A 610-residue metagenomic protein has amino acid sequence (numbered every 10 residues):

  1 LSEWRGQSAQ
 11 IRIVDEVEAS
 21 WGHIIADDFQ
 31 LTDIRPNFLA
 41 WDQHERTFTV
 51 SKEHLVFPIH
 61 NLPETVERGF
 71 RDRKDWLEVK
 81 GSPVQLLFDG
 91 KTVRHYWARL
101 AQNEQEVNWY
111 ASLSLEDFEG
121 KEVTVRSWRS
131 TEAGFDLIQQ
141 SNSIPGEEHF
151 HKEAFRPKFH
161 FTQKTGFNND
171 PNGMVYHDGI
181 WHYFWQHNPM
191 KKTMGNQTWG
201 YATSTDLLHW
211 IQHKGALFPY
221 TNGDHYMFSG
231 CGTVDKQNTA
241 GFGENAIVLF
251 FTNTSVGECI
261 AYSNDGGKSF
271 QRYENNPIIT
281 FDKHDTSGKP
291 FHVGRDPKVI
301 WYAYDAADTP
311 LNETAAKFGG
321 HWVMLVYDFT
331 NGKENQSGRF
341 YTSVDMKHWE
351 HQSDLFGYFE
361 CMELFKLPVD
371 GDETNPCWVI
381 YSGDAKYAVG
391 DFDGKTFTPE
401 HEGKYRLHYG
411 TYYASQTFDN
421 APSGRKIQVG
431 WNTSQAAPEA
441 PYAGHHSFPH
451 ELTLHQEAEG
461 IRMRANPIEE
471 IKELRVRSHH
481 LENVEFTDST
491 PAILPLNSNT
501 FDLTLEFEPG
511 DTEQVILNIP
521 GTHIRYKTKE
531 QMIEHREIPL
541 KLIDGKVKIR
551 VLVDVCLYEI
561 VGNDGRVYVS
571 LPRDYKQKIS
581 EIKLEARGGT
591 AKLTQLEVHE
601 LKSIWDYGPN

Functional and structural regions predicted by a protein language model:
L1-A9, V14-W21, P36-W41, P58-H60 (+1 more regions): Extracellular carbohydrate recognition and processing domains and analogous Trp-centered ligand-binding platforms
A19-D27, E132-Q140: Edge beta-strands of jelly-roll/beta-sandwich modules across compartments, strongly enriched in secreted/luminal
G22-H23, D33, L39-P58, P63-G90 (+5 more regions): Beta-rich accessory regions
R35-L39, T92-E106, F135-N172, K191-M194 (+7 more regions): Surface loop/turn signatures of beta-propeller and other carbohydrate-active proteins
L87, S204, S263-N264, F340-S343 (+1 more regions): Conserved Ser/Thr-centered positions that define the repeating blades of beta-propeller domains
G134, N196-T198, V256-A261, K333-R339 (+3 more regions): Structural motif
I180-Y183, A240-L249, F318-M324, D372-V379 (+1 more regions): Entry beta-strands of beta-propeller and related beta-repeat scaffolds
N188-K192, T254-V256, F329-G332, Q435-A436: Short glycine/acidic-enriched loop and turn motifs that connect beta-strands
